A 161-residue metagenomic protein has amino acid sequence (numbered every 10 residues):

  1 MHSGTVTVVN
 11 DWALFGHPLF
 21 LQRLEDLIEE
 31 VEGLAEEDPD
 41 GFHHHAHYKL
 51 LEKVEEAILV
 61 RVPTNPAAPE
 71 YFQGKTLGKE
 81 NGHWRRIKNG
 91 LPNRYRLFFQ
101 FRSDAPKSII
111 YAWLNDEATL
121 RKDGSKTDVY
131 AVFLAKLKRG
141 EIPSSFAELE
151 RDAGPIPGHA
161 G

Functional and structural regions predicted by a protein language model:
M1-F15, E29, L77-G78, G82-G161: Enriched for short, Lys/Arg-rich terminal
M1-I58: N-terminal "first-domain core" detector
D26, E30-G33, T64-A68, R139 (+1 more regions): A structural signal for alpha-helix termini and helix-coil/disorder junctions
V31, A35-D38, P69, Q73 (+1 more regions): Secondary-structure transition/capping residues
H47-T64, K136-S144: A short, hydrophobic secondary-structure junction motif
E56, V60-N89: A short, surface-exposed loop/turn module that caps and links secondary-structure elements
